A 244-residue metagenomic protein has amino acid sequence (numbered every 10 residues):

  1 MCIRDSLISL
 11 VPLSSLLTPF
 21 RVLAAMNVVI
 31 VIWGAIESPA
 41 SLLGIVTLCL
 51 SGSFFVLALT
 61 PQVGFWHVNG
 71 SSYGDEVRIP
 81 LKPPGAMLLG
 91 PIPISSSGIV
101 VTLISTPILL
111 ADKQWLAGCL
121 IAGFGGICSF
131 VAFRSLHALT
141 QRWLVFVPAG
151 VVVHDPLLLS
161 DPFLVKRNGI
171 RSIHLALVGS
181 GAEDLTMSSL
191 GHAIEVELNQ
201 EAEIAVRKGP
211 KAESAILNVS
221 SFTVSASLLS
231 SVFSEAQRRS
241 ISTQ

Functional and structural regions predicted by a protein language model:
M1-I3: Short, small-residue-biased leader/transition segments that mark boundaries at the very start of proteins
L10-A40, V100-C119, G123: Long, highly hydrophobic alpha-helical transmembrane signal-anchor segments
S14, L42-I104: N-terminal membrane-targeting/pre-transmembrane regions
V29-I36, C49-L59, G64-W66, E197-Q244: Terminal and domain-flanking low-complexity segments
T60-N69, I127-P148: Transmembrane-cytosolic junction motif
V151-V153, P162-S180: Phosphoinositide-dependent membrane-docking surfaces
L157-D161, E203: Short, surface-exposed beta-strand-loop junctions and turns on beta-sheet-rich folds
G181-V206: Short, surface-exposed polybasic-and-hydrophobic patches located at secondary-structure transitions
